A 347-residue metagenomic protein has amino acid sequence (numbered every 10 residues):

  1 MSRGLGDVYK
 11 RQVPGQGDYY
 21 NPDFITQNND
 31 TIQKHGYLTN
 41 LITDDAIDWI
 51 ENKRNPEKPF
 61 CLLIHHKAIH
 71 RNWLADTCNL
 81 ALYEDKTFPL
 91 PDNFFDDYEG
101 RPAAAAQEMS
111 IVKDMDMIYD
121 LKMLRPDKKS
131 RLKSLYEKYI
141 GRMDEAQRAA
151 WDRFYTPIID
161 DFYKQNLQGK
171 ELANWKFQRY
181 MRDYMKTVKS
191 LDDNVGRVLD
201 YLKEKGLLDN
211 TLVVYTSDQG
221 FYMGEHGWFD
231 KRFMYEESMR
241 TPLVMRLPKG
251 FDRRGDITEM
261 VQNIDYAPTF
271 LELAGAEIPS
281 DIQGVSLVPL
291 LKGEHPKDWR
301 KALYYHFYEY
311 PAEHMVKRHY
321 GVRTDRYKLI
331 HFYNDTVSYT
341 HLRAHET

Functional and structural regions predicted by a protein language model:
M1-Y9, H341-E346: Single conserved hydrophobic/aromatic residue that forms the stacking wall/gate of nucleotide- or nucleobase-binding
R3, I47, C61, K67 (+1 more regions): FAD-dinucleotide binding site
V13-G36, E51-K58, L63-N210, V214-M260 (+1 more regions): Active-site-proximal cap/lid insertion segments
P14, P59, H70-N72, Q219-E225 (+3 more regions): C-terminal cap/loop subdomain of S1 sulfatases and analogous C-terminal strand-loop tails that border
D30, D325-Y327, T347: Well-ordered beta-strand scaffold positions
D45, W49-N52, L290: CheY-like receiver
